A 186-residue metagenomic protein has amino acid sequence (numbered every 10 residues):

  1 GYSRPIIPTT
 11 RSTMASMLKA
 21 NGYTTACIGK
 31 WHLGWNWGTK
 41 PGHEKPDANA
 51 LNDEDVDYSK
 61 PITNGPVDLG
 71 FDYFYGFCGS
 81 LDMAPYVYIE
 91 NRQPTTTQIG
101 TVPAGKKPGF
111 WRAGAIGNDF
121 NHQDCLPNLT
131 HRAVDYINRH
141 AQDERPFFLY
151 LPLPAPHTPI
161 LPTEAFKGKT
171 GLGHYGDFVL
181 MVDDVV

Functional and structural regions predicted by a protein language model:
G1-V186: Formylglycine-dependent sulfatase
